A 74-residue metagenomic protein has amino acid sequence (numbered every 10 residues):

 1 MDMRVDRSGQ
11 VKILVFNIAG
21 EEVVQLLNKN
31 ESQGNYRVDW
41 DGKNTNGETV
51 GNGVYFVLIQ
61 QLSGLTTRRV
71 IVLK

Functional and structural regions predicted by a protein language model:
M1-V15, Q25, W40, Q61: Glycine-centered coil/turn sites that cap beta-strands in beta-rich domains
R7-S8, S32-Q33, N46, G51-N52: Surface-exposed loops/turns
F16-V23, Y55: Short, glycine-anchored, charge-dense loop/turn motifs used at functional sites
V23-V24, V50: Generic structural signal for well-ordered beta-strand positions
L26-N30: Beta-strand-rich interaction surfaces with strong enrichment in secreted/lumenal proteins
G34-V38: Short strand-edge motifs at loop-to-beta-strand transitions and within beta-strands of extracellular beta-rich domains
D39, T45-K74: C-terminal tail/sorting-segment detector
